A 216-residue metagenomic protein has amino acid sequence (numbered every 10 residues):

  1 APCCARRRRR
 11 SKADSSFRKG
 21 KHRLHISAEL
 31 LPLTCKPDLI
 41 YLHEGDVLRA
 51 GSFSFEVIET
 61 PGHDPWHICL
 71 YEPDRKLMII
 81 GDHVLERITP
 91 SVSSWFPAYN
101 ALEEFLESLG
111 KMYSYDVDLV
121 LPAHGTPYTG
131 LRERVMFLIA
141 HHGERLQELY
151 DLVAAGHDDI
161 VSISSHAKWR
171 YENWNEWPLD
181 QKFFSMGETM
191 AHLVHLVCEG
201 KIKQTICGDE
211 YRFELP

Functional and structural regions predicted by a protein language model:
A1-R49, T129: Active-site HxH/HxHxD metal-binding segment of metal-dependent hydrolases
K21-L39, S54-L146: Metallo-beta-lactamase
L42, D64-P65, D209-E210: Short acidic/glycine-enriched loop/turn segments that link adjacent beta-strands
E44-V47, H67-C69, K201: Short, acidic/polar N-cap/turn motifs at the starts of alpha helices
L48, L85-E86, T126-P127, W169-N173: Active-site/binding-pocket entry motifs
G51, P73, C207-G208: Structural motif
D151-P216: C-terminal regulatory/interaction regions
